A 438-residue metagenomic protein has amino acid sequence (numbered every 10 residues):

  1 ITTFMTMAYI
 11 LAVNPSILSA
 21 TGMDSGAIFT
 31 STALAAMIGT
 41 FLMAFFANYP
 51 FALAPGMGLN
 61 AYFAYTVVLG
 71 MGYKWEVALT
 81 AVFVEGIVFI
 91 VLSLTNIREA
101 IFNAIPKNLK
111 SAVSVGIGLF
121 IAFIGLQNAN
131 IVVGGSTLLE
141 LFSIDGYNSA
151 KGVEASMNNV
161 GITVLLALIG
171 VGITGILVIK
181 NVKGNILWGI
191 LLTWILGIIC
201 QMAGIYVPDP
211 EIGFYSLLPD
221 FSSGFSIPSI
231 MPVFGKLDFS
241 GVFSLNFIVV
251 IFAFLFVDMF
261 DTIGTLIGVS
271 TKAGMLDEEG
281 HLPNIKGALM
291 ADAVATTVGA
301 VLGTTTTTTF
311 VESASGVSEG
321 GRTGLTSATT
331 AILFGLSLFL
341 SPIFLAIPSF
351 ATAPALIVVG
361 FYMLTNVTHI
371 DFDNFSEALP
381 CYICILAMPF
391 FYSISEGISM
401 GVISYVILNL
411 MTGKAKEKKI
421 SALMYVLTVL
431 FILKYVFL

Functional and structural regions predicted by a protein language model:
I1-A27, D145-N148, V153, I190-I285 (+1 more regions): Helix-loop-helix hairpins and the membrane-proximal interhelical loops of multi-pass alpha-helical transport proteins
I1-A8, I38-F41, F45, A122 (+6 more regions): Hydrophobic/aromatic residues within the transmembrane alpha-helices of Major Facilitator Superfamily
I1-N14, A35, G56-Y65, L69-I117 (+1 more regions): Helix-loop-helix junctions within the multi-pass membrane cores of secondary transporters/permeases
T21-F41: Loop-to-helix transition at the N-terminal end of transmembrane alpha-helices
A36-M57, V88: Juxtamembrane transmembrane-helix boundary signature
M71-I195, A328-L438: Membrane-embedded alpha-helical modules
I169, I248-F252, G287-V294, L379 (+1 more regions): Alpha-helical membrane-protein architecture signal
